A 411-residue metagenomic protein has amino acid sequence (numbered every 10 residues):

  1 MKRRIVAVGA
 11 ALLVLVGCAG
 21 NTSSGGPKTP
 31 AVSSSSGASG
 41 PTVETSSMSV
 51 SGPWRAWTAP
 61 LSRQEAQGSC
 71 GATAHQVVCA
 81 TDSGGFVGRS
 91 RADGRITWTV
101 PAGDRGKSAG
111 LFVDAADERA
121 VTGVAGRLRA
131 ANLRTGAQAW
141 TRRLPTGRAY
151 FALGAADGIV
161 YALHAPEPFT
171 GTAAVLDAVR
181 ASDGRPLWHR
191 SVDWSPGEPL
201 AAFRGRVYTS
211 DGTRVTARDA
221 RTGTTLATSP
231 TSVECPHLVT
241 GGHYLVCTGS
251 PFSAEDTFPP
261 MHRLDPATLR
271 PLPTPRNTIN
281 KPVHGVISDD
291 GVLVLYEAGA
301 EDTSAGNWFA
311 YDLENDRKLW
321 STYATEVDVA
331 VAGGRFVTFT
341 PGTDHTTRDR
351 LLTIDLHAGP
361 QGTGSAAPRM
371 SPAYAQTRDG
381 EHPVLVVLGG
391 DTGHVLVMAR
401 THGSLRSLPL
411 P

Functional and structural regions predicted by a protein language model:
V14-G17: C-terminal motif of bacterial Sec signal peptides marking the signal peptidase cleavage site
A19-T22: Bacterial signal peptide processing site
G26-C70, H75-A80, G84-G85, S90-G106 (+6 more regions): Aromatic (tryptophan-biased) beta-strands that constitute blades/sheets of beta-rich domains
L61-A74, D104-A116, P145-D157, S191-G205 (+5 more regions): Repeated scaffold domains used in trafficking and secretory/extracellular systems, primarily beta-propellers
C79-T81, T122-G123, P168-A174, T209-D211 (+4 more regions): Short, solvent-exposed loop/turn segments at conserved positions within beta-propeller repeat blades
I96-R129, L133, A137-Y150: Blade-loop segments of beta-propeller domains
G154-P273: Solenoidal tandem-repeat scaffolds enriched in leucines and small polar residues
I279-G362, A366: Loop/turn-rich, solvent-exposed surfaces of beta-rich toroidal or solenoidal domains
